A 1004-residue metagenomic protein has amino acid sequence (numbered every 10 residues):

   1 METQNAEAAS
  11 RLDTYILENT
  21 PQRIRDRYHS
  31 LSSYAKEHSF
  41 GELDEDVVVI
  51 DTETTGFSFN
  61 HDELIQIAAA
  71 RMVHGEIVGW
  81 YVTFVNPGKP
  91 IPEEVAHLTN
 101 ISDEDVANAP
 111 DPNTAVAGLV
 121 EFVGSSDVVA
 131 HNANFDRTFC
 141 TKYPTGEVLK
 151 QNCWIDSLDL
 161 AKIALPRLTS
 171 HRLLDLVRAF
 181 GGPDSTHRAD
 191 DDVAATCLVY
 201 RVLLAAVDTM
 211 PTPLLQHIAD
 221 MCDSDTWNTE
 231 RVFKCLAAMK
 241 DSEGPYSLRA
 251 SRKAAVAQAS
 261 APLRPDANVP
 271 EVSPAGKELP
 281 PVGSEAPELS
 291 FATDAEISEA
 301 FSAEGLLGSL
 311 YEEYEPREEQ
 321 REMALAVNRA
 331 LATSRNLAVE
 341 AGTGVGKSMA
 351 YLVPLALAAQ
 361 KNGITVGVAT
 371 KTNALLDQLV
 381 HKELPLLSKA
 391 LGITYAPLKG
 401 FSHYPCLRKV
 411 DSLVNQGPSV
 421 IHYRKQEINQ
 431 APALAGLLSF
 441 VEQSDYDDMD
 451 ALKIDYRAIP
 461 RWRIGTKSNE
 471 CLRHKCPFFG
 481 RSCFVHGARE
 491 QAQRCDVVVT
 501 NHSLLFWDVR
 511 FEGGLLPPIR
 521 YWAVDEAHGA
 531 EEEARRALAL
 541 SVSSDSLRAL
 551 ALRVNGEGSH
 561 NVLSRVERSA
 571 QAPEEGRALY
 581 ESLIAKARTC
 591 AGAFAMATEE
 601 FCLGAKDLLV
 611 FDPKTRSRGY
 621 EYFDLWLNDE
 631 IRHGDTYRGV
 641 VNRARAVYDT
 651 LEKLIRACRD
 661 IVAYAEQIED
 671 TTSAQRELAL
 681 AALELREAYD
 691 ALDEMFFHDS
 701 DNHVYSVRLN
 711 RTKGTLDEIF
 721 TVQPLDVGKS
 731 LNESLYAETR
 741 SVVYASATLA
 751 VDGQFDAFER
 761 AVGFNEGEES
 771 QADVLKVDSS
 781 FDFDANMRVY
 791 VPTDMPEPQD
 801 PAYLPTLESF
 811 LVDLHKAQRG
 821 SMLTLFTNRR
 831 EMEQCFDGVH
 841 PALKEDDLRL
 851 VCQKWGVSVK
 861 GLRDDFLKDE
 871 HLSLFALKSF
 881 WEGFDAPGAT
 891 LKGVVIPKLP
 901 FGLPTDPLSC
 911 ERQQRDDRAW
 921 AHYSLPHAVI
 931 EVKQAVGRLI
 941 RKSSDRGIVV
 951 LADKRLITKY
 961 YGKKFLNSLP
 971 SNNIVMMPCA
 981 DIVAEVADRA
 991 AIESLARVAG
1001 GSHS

Functional and structural regions predicted by a protein language model:
E2-S39, R201-D294, G1001-H1003: Acidic two-metal-ion nuclease catalytic site recognized across multiple nuclease folds, prominently DnaQ/RNase D-T
Q4-C153, P166-H187: Conserved non-catalytic scaffold segment of RNase H-like nuclease domains
G124-P144, P166-M239, L951: Acidic, Mg2+-coordinating catalytic module of metal-dependent nucleases/exonucleases that use a two-metal-ion mechanism
P274-S284, D294-G308, I364-T365, A369-D496 (+4 more regions): A substrate-engagement module of RecA-like helicase motors
F291-A338: Conserved pre-motif I regulatory segment
L357, A374-D377, K382, S468-V497 (+2 more regions): Signature of the SF2 helicase/ATPase Hel1-core->accessory helical subdomain module
W462-D496, F506-G513, V647-M795, A802-S809 (+2 more regions): A contiguous, basic/glycine-rich beta-loop/short-helix subdomain that forms a polymer-engagement track
S780, P792-A802, K854-I957: Conserved RecA-like P-loop NTPase helicase motor core
